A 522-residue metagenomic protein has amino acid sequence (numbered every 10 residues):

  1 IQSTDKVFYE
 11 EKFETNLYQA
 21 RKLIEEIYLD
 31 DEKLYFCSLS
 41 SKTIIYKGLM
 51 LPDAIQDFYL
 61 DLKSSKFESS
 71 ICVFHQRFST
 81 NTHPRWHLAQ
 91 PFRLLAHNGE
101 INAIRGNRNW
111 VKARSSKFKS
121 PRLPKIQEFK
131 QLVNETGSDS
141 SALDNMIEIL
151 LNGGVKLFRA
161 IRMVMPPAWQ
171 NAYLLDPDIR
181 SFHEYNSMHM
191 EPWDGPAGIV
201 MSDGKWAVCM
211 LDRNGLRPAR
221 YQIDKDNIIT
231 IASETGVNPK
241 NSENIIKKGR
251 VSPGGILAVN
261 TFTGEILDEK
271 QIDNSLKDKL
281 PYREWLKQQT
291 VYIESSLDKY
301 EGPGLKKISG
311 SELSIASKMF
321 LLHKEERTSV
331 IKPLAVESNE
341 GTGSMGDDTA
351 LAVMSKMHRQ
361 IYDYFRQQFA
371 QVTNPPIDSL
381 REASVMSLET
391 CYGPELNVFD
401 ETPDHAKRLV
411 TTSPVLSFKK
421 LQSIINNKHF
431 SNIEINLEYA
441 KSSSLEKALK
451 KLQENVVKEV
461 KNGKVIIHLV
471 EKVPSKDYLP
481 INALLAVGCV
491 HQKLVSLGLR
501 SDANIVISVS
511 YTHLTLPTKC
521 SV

Functional and structural regions predicted by a protein language model:
I1-D404, I425: Conserved short alpha-helical segments that host acidic/polar catalytic motifs at enzyme active sites
S65, Q90, T349-G498: Non-catalytic terminal/interface segments that mediate subunit docking, oligomerization, and allosteric communication
H75, N171-L174, T230-A232, E434-S444 (+1 more regions): Short, basic, glycine/proline-bearing loop/turn elements
H97, D477, I507-S508: Thr-Gly-centered strand-to-loop micro-motif
V470-K472, I507-S510: Glycine-rich beta-strand-to-loop/alpha-helix junction loops that act as flexible
L499-S508: Short beta-strand/loop segments at the ligand-binding rim of alpha/beta enzyme cores
T512-T518: Conserved small/polar residues in nucleotide/adenosyl-binding loops
